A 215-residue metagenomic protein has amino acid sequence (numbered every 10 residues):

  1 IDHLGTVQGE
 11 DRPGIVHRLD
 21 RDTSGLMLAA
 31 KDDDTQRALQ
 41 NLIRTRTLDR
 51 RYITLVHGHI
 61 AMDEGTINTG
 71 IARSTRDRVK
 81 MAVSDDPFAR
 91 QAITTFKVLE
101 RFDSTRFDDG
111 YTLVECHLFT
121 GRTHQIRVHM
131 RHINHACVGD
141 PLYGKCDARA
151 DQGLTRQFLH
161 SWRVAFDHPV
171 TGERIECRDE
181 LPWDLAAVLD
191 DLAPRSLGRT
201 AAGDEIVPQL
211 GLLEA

Functional and structural regions predicted by a protein language model:
I1-A215: RNA pseudouridine synthases
